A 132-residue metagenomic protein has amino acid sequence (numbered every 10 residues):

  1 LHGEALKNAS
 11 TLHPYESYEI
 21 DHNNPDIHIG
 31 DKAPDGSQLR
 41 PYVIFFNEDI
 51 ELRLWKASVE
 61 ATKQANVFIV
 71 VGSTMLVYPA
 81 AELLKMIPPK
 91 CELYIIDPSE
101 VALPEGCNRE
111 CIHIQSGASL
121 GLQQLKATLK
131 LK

Functional and structural regions predicted by a protein language model:
L1-K132: Conserved catalytic alpha/beta core of Sir2/sirtuin-type deacylases, generalized to analogous enzyme cores that bind
